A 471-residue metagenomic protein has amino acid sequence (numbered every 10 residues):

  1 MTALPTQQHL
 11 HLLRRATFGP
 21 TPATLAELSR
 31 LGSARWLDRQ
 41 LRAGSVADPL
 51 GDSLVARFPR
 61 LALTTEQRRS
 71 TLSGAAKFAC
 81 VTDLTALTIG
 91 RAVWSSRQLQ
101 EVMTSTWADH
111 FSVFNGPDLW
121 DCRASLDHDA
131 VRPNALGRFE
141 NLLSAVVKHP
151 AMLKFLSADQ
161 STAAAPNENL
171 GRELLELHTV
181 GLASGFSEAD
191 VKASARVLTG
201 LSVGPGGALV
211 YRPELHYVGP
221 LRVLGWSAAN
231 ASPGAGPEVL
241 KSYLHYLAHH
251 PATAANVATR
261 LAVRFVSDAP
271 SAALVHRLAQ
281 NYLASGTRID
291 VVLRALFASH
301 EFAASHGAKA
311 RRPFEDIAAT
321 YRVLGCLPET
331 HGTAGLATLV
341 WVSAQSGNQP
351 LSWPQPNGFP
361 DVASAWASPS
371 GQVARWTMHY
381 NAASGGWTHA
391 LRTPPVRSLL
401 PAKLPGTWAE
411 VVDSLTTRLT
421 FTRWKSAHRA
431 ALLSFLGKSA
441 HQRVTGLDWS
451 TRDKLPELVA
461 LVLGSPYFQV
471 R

Functional and structural regions predicted by a protein language model:
M1-D52, K148-M152, S161, E173-E176 (+5 more regions): Cell-wall polysaccharide-cleaving catalytic domain and substrate-binding groove, primarily in peptidoglycan/chitin
T2-A23, H250, A254-S285, R294-R471: Flexible, low-complexity segments enriched for small/polar residues
L4, P20, L28-G32, L63 (+8 more regions): Short coil/turn linker and secondary-structure boundary residues
Q8, T24, G32-W36, S53 (+11 more regions): Exposed alpha-helical structural elements
P22-N134: N-terminal accessory alpha/beta regions
Q40, A145-V146, L461-V462: Conserved catalytic core of Hanks-type protein kinase domains
Q67-S70, L84, W120-L339, Q469: Active-site substrate-binding loop specific to GH73 endo-beta-N-acetylglucosaminidase modules in bacterial autolysins
